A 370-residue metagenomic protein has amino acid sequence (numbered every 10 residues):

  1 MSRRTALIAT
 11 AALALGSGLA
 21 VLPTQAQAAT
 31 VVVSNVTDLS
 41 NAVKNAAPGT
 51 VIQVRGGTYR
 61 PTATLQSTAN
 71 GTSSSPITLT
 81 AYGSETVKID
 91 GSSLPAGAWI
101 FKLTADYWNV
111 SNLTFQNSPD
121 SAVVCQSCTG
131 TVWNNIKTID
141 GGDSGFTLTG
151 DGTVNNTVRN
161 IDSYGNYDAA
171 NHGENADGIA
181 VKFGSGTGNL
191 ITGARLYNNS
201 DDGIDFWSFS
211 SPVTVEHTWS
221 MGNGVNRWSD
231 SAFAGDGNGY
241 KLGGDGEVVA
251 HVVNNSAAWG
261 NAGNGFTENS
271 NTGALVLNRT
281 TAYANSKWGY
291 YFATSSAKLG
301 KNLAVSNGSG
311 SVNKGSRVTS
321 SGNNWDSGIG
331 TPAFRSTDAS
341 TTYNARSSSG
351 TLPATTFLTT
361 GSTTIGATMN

Functional and structural regions predicted by a protein language model:
M1-A28: Secretory targeting and sorting signals
A29, I179, S295-N370: Acidic, glycine- and Ser/Thr-rich low-complexity intrinsically disordered tracts in extracellular/secreted proteins
A29-L65: Acidic Gly/Asp/Thr-rich repetitive segments characteristic of extracellular carbohydrate-active and adhesion proteins
V32-S34, G56-T62, A69-D120, Y167-D168: Right-handed parallel beta-helix/beta-spiral solenoid domain characteristic of secreted/periplasmic
T50, A63, S75-I77, E85 (+17 more regions): The right-handed parallel beta-helix/beta-solenoid scaffold, focusing on the short coil/turn and N-cap positions
V54, L79, W108-V110, T131-N134 (+9 more regions): All-beta strand scaffolds that present successive hydrophobic residues in beta-strands
R55, T80-Y82, D90, L103-T104 (+23 more regions): Feature marks extracellular polysaccharide-active and adherence modules
T64-S67, G91-F101, N117-V124, D140-G150 (+6 more regions): Extracellular beta-strand/beta-solenoid scaffold signature
